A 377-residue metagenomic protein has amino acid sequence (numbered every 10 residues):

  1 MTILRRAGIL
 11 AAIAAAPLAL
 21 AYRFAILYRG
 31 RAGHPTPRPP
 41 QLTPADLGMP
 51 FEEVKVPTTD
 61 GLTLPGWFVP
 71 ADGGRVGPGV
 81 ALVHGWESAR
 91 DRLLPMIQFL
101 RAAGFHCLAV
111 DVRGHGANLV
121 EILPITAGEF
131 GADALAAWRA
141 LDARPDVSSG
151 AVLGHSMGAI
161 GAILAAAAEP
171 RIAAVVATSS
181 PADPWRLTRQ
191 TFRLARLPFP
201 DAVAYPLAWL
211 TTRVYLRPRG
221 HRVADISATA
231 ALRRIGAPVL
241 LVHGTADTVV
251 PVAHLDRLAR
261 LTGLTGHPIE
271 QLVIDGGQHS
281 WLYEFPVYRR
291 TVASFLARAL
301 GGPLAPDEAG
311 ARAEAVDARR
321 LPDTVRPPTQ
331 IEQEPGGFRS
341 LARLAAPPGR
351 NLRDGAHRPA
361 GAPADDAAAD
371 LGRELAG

Functional and structural regions predicted by a protein language model:
R6-P57, A309-A313, F338-A345, L375-G377: An N-terminal hydrophobic leader/cap segment in hydrolases
G85-F99, V112: The serine-hydrolase catalytic nucleophile loop
F99-L119: Conserved alpha/beta-hydrolase
P124-P145: Alpha/beta-hydrolase active-site loop
L164-H221, A230-A231, W281: Hydrolase active-site cap/lid region
R234-G236, L241-H243, D247: Short beta-strand/loop motif that positions the catalytic acidic residue of the alpha/beta-hydrolase fold
A246-V250, H279-W281: Acidic catalytic loop of the alpha/beta-hydrolase fold
G277-V287: Catalytic histidine-centered segment of alpha/beta-hydrolase-like enzymes
